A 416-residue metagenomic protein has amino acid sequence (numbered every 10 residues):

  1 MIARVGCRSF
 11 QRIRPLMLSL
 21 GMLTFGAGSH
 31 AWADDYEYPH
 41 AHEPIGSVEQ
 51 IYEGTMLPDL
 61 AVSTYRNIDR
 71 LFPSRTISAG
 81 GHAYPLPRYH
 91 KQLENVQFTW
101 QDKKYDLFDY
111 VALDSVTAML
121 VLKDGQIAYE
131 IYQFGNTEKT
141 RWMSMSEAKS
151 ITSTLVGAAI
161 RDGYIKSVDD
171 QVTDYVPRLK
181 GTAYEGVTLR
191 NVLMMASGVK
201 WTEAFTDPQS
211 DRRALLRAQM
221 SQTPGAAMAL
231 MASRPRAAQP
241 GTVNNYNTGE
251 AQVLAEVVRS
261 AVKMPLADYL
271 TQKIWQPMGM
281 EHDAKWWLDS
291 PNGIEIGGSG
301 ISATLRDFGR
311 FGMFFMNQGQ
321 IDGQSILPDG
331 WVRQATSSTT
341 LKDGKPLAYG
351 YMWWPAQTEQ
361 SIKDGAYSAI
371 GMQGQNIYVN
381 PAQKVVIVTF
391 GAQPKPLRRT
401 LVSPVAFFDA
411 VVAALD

Functional and structural regions predicted by a protein language model:
I2-M17: Bacterial N-terminal signal peptides that target proteins for export
P15-A27: Bacterial N-terminal signal peptides
A31-T137, I165, M194, A406 (+1 more regions): N-terminal leader/targeting segments and the immediately adjacent pre-domain N-terminus
G125, W142-V168, V192, L254-V258 (+1 more regions): Active-site SXXK
E138-K139, A204-T206, R213-P291, S299: Catalytic-site signature segments of enzymes, centered on catalytic residues
D162-K200, S233, S260-G298, A303: Active-site helix/loop module of the DD-peptidase/beta-lactamase fold, centered on the serine-lysine SxxK catalytic
E250-V257, G297-I321, Q375, N380-G391: Active-site-proximal alpha-helical segments within enzyme catalytic domains
M280-A284, R333-V386: Active-site Gly/Thr loop motif
